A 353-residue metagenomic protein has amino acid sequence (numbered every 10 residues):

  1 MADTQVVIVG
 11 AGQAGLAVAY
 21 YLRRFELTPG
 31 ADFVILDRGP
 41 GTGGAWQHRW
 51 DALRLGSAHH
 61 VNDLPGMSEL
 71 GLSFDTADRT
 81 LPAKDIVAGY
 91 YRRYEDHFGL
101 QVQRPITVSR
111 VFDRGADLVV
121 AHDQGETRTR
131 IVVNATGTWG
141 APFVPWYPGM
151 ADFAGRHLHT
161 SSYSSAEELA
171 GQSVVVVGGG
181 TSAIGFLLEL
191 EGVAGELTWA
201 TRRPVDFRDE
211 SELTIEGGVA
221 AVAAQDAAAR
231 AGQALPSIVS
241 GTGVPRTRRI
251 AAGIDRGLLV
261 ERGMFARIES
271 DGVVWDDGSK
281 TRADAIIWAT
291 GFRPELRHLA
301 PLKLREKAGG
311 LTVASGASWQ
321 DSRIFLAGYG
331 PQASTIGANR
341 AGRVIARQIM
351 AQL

Functional and structural regions predicted by a protein language model:
A2-P40, G44-Q47, A52, R79-L353: Flavin (primarily FAD) cofactor-binding/catalytic cores of flavoenzymes
G41-L70: Redox-cofactor-proximal catalytic regions of oxidoreductases
D63-S73, A228-Q233: Short, basic/glycine-rich phosphate-binding loops at helix/coil junctions that contact nucleotide phosphates
S68-F74, A154, E306: Short glycine/proline- and charge-enriched loop/turn segments that cap or connect secondary-structure elements
